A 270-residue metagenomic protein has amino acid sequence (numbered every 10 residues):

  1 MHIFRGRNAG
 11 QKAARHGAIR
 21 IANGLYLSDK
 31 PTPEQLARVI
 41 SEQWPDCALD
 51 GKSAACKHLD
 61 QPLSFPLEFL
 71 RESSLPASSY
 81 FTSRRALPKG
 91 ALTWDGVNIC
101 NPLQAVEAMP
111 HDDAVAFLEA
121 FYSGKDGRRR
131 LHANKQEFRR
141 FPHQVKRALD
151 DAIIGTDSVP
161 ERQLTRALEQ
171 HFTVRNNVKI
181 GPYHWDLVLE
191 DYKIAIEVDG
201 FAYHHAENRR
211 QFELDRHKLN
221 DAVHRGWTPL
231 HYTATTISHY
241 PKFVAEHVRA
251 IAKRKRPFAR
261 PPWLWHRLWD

Functional and structural regions predicted by a protein language model:
M1-F141, K253-D270: Short gly/ser-rich loop at a beta-strand->alpha-helix junction or flexible surface loop bordering the NTP-binding
K125-D270: Surface segments flanking catalytic/ligand-binding clefts of nucleic-acid enzymes
